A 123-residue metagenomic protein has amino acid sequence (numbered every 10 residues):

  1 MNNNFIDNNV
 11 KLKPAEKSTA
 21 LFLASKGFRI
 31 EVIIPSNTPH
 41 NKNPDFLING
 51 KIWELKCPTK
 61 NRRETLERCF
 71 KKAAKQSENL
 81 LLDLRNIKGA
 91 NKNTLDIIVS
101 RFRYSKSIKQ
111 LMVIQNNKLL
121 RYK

Functional and structural regions predicted by a protein language model:
M1-R29, P58-K123: Metal-dependent nuclease catalytic core centered on acidic motifs
K26-P39, P44-D45: A short acidic/basic microdomain associated with nuclease active sites
F46-T59: Conserved catalytic cores of phosphodiester-cleaving nucleases, focusing on short active-site segments
